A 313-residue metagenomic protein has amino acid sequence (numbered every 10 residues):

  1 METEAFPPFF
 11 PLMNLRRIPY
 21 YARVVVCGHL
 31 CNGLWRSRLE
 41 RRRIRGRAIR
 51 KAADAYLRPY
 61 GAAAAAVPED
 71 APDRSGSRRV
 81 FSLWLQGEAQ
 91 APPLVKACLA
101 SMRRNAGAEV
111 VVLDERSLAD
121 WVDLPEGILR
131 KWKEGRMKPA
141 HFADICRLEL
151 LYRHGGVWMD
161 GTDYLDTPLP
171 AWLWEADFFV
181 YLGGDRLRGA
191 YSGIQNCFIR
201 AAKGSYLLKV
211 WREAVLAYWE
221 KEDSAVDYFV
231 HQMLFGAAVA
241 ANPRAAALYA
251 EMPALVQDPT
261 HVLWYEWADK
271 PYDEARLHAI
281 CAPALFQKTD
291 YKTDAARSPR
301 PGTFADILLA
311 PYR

Functional and structural regions predicted by a protein language model:
M1-A143, G161-R313: Glycosyltransferase-associated regions of secretory-pathway enzymes, highlighting luminal stem/catalytic domains
D144-H154: Small-residue hinge/turn detector
H154, M159-G161: Active-site acidic Asp-centered loop
